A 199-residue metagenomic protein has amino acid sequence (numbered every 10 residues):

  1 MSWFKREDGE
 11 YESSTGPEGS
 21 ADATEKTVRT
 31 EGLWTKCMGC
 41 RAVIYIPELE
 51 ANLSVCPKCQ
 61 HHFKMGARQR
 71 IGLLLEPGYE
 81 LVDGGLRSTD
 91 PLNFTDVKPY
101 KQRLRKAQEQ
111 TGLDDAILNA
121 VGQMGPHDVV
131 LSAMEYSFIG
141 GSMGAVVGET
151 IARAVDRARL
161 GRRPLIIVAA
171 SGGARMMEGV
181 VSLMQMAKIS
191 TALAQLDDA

Functional and structural regions predicted by a protein language model:
M1-D198: Terminal-region recognition feature
